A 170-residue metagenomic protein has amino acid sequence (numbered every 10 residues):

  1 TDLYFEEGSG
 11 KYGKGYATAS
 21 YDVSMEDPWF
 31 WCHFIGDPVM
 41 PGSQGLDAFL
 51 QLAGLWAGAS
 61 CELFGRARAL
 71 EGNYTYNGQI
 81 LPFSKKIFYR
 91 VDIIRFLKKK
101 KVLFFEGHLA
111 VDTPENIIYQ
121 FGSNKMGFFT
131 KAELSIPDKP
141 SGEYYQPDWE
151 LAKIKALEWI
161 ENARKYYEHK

Functional and structural regions predicted by a protein language model:
T1-M40, K165-Y166, K170: Catalytic strand-loop segment that frames the active site of acyl-thioester-processing enzymes
D2, S24-E26, P38-R66: Active-site helix/loop of acyl-thioester processing domains in fatty-acid/polyketide metabolism, spanning hotdog-fold
G8, F96-L103: Single-stranded nucleic-acid-binding OB-fold domains
G10, D27, K99, I117-Y119: Residue-level signal for secondary-structure boundary sites
K14-A17, K100-H108: Short aromatic-glycine-enriched beta-strand elements
L50-I94, Q120-F121, K125-G127, K170: Hydrophobic beta-strand-centered segment that forms part of the acyl-chain substrate-binding groove
N116-K170: Segments adjacent to and within acyl-thioester-processing domains across lipid and secondary-metabolism enzymes
